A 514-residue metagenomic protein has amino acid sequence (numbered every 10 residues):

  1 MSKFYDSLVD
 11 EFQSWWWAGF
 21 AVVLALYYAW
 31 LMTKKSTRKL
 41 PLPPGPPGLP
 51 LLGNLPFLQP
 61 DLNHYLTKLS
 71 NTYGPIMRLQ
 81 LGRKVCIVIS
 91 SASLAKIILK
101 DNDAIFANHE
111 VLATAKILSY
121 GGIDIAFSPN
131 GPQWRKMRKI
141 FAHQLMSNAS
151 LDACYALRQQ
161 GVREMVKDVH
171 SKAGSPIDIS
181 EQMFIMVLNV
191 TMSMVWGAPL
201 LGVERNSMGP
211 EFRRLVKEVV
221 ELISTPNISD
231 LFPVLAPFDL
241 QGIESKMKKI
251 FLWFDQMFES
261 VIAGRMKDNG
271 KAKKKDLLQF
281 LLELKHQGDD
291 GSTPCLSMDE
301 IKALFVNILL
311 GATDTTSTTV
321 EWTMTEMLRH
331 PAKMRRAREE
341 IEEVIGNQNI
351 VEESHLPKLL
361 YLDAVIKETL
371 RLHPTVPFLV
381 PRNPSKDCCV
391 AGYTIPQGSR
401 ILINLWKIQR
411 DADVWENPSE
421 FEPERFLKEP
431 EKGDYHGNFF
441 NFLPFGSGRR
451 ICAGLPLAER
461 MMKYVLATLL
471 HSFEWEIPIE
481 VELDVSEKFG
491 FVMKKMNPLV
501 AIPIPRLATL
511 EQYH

Functional and structural regions predicted by a protein language model:
M1-Q13, E283, K494-H514: C-terminal helix/juxtamembrane-tail motif
S2-T37, N189: Terminal signal-anchor or tail-anchor transmembrane helices that tether membrane-associated enzymes to cellular
R38-F57, H64-L157, D178-I179, M183-M192 (+2 more regions): Cytochrome P450 substrate-recognition site 1
L55-G74, Q256, V351-G392, A412: Conserved cytochrome P450 K-helix E-x-x-R motif and the immediately C-terminal K′/meander segment
N108-L118, D152-V320, R336, M493: Cytochrome P450 heme-thiolate monooxygenase catalytic core
P331, I401, L455-K494: Cytochrome P450 heme-binding "Cys pocket" and the immediately downstream C-terminal segment
D387, I403-G433: Conserved cytochrome P450 K-helix/beta-meander segment immediately N-terminal to the heme-binding cysteine loop
A391, E429-M462, E487-K488: Cytochrome P450 heme-thiolate "Cys pocket" and heme-binding signature region
